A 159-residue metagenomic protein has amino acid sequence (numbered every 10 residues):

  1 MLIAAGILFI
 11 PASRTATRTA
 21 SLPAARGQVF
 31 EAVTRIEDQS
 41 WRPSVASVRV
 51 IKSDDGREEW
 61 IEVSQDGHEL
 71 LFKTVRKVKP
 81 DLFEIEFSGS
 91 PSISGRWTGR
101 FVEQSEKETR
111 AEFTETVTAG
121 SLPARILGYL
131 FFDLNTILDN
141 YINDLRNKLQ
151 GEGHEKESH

Functional and structural regions predicted by a protein language model:
M1-D55: Hydrophobic ligand-binding cavity/cleft-lining segments
S13-S21, E69, L82, S94-R96 (+1 more regions): Intrinsic-disorder/low-complexity, polar/charged segments enriched in Ser/Thr/Lys/Arg/Asp/Glu/Gln
L22-G27, V75-D81, R100-R110, N147-H154: A short, structured loop/turn motif at beta-sheet edges
P23, I51, V63-S64, V75 (+4 more regions): A structural detector for beta-sheet-dominated domains
Q28-V33, Q39, T74, F83-I85 (+2 more regions): Hydrophobic pocket/interface hotspot
I36-I85, S92: Extracytoplasmic/periplasmic/luminal assembly and interaction segments in envelope/secretory/respiratory proteins
Q39, N143, E152, K156-H159: Compositionally biased, intrinsically disordered linkers/stalks adjacent to structured regions
F87-N140, L145-N147, S158: Beta-strand/loop substructures that line and gate deep hydrophobic ligand-binding cavities in soluble
